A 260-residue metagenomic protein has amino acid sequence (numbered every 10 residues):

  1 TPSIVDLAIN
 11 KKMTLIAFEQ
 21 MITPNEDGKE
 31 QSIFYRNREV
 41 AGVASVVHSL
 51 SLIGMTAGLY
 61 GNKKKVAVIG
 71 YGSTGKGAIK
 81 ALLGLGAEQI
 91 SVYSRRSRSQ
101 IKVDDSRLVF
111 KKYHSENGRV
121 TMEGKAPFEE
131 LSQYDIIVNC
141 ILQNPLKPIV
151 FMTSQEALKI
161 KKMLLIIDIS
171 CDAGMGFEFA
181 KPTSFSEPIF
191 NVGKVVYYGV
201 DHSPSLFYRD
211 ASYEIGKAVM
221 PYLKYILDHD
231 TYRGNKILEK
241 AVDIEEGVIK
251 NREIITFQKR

Functional and structural regions predicted by a protein language model:
T1-N25: Glycine-rich phosphate/adenylate-binding loop and adjacent beta-alpha elements of nucleotide- or dinucleotide-binding
S3, V40-A44, I69, S73 (+5 more regions): Conserved active-site and cofactor/substrate-binding residues in soluble primary-metabolism enzymes
I9, L83, N191: Anion (oxyanion) recognition and catalysis
K11-M13, A87, I160-L164, V195: A short helix->loop->beta-strand "cap" motif at the edges of active sites that frequently abuts
E19-Y60, L165, C171-R260: Adenosine-phosphate binding glycine-rich loop
V47-N139: Glycine-rich phosphate/diphosphate-binding loop of Rossmann-like nucleotide-binding domains
V103-G193: Rossmann-like adenosine-cofactor binding region
